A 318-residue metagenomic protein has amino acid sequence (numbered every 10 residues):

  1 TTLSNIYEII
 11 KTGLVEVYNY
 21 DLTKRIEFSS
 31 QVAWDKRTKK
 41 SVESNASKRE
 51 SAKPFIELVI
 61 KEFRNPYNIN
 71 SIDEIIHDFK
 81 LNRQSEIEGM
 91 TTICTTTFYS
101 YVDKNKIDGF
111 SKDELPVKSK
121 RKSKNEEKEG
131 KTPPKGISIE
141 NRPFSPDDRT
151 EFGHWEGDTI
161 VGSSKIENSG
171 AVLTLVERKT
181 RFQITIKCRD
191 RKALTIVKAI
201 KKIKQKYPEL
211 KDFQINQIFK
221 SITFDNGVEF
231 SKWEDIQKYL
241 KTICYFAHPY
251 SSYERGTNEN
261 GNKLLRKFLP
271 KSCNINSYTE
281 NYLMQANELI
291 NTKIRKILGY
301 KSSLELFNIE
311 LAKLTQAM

Functional and structural regions predicted by a protein language model:
T1-E62: Short, basic alpha-helical/linker "hinge" immediately adjacent to a nucleic-acid-recognition surface
L22, I26-F28, G89-D147: Basic, flexible linker segments flanking DNA-binding modules in nucleic acid-interacting mobile-element proteins
E57, K61-R64, Q237-C244, H248-M318: Charged alpha-helix within mobile-element recombinases
N70-E88: DNA-recognition alpha helix
N141-Q183: An active-site-proximal beta-strand-loop segment
K165-N168, T185-L210: Active-site beta-loop-alpha junctions of metal-dependent nucleic acid enzymes, especially the RNase H-like/DDE
D212-K232, Y250: Acidic/histidine-rich, metal-coordinating catalytic segments
